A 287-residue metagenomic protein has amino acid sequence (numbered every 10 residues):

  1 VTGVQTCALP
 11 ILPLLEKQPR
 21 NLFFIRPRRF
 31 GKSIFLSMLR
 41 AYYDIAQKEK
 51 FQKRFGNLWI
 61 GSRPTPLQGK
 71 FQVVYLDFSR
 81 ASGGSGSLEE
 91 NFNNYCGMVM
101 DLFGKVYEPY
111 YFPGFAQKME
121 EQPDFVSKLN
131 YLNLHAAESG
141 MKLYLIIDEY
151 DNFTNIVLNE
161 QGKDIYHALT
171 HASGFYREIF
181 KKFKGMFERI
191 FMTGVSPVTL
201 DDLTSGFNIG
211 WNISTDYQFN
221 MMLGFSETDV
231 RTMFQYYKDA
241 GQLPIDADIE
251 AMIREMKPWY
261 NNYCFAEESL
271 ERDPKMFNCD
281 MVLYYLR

Functional and structural regions predicted by a protein language model:
T2-L9: Short, small-residue-biased leader/transition segments that mark boundaries at the very start of proteins
L12-P19: Phosphate-binding P-loop
R20-M38: Walker A/P-loop nucleotide-binding motif
Y42-G69, H171-A172: Flexible phosphate/Mg2+-sensing switch loops adjacent to catalytic phosphate-binding sites
V74-F125, F153-H167: Conserved P-loop NTPase mechanochemical-coupling segment
S79, D148-E149, F183-N208: A short beta-strand-to-loop transition that corresponds to the Sensor-1 phosphate-sensing loop of AAA+ P-loop ATPases
Y131-E138, I165-I190: Substrate-engagement module of ASCE P-loop NTPases
T199-G206, I213-Y285: Amphipathic alpha-helical segments of the small helical/lid subdomains adjacent to P-loop NTPase cores
